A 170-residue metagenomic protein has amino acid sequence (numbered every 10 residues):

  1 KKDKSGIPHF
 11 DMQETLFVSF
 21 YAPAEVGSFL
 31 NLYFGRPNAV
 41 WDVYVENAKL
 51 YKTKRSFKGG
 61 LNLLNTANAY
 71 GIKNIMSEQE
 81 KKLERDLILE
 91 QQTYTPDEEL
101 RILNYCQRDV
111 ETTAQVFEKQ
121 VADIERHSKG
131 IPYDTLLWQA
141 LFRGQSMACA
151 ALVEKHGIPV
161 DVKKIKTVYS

Functional and structural regions predicted by a protein language model:
K1, V168-S170: Short, intrinsically disordered, charge-balanced linker/junction segments flanking boundaries in proteins
K1-V121, E125, A150: Active-site-proximal helix-loop-helix substrate-binding element of RNase H-like nuclease domains
N38, N65, L137-A140, K163-K166: Short, solvent-exposed positions on alpha-helices
K49, K166-V168: Residues in flexible loops and secondary-structure boundaries
T95-R101, I158-K166: Glycine- and acidic
R108-A122, R126, P132-V160, S170: Core structural elements
